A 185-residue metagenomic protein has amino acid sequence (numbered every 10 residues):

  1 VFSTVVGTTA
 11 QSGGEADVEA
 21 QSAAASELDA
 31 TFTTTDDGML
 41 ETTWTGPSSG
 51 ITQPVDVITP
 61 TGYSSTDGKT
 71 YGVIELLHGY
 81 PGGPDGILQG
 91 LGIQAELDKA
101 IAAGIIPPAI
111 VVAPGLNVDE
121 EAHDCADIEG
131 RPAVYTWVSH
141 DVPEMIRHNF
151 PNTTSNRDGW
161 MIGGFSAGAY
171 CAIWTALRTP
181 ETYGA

Functional and structural regions predicted by a protein language model:
V1-A185: Non-catalytic cap/lid and distal C-terminal segments of serine-dependent acyl enzymes
